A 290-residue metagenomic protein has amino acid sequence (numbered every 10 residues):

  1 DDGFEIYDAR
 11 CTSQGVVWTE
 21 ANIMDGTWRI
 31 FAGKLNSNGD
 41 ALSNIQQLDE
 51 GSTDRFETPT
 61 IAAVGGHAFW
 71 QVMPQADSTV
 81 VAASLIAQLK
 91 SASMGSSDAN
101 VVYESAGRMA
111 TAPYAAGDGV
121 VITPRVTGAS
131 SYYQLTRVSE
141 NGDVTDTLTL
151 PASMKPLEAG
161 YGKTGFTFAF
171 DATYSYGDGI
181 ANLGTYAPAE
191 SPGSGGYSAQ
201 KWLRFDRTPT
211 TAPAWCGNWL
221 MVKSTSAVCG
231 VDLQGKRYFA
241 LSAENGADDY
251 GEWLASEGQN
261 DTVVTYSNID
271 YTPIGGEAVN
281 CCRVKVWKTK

Functional and structural regions predicted by a protein language model:
D1-D2, N22-S52, P74-R108, R125-M154 (+4 more regions): Surface-exposed loop/turn elements that mediate protein-protein interactions on large endomembrane-trafficking
D1-R10: Beta-strand-rich domains and repeat architectures in extracellular enzymes and scaffolds, especially beta-propellers
A9, P59-I61, T111-P113, L157-A159 (+2 more regions): Hydrophobic core register within WD40 beta-propeller blades
C11, D25, A63, A115-A116 (+2 more regions): Periodic, beta-strand-rich solenoid/repeat architecture in secreted or surface-exposed proteins
C11-S13, V17-N22, N36: Long, hydrophobic/aromatic-enriched structural stretches that serve as scaffold segments
S13-G15, V64-H67, G117-G119, G162-F166 (+2 more regions): Short coil/turn segments that connect the beta-strands within blades of beta-propeller domains
V16-T19, A68-V72, T123, V264: Hydrophobic core segments of beta-strands in well-ordered, beta-rich domains
D54-I61, G66-Q71: Fungal eukaryote-biased detector of long internal structured cores
